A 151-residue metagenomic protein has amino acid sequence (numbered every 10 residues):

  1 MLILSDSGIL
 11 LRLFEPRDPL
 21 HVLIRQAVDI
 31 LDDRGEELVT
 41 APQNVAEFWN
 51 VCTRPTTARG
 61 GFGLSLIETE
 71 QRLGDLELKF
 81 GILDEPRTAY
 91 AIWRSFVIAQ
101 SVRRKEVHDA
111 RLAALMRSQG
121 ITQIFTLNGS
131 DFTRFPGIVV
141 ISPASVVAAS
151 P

Functional and structural regions predicted by a protein language model:
M1-T40, P55-E68, V147, P151: Short, well-structured N-terminal submotif of metal-dependent ribonuclease cores
S7, P42, E106-A110: Conserved glycosyltransferase catalytic-site signature
R12-F14, V51, F135: Residues that scaffold the ATP/ADP-binding catalytic core of kinase and kinase-like folds
V39-P42, T126: Short beta-strand segments at enzyme active-site cores
T53-G81, R87, A91-W93: Active-site-proximal, substrate-binding regions of enzyme catalytic domains and RNA-binding/basic surfaces
F80-L127: Active-site neighborhoods of divalent-metal-dependent phosphate/nucleic-acid chemistry enzymes
A110-P151: Acidic, PIN/NYN-like endoribonuclease modules and their adjacent C-terminal/linker elements
